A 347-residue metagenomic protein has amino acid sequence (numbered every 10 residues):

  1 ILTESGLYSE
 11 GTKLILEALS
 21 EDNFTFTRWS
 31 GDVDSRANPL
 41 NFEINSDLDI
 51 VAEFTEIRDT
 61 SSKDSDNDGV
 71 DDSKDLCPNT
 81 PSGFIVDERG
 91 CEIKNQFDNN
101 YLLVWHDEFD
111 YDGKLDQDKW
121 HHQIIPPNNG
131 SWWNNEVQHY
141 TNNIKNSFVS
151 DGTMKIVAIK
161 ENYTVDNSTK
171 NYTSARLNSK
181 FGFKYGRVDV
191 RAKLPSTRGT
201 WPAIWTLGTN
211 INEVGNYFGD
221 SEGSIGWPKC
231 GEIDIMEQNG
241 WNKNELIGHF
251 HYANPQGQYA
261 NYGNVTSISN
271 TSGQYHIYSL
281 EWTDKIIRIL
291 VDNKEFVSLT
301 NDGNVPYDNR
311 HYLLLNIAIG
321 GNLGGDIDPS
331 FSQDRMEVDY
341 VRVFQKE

Functional and structural regions predicted by a protein language model:
I1, L16, F26-W29, A52 (+3 more regions): Extracellular/surface recognition and adhesion modules
I1-L7: Conserved N-terminal submotifs of small, disulfide-stabilized extracellular modules
T3, S30-D32, L290-N293: Short strand-turn-strand beta-turns centered on an Asx-Gly dipeptide
Y8-I15, N45: Short coil/turn motif common to extracellular beta-sandwich-like domains
T12-P39: Surface-exposed interfaces of beta-sheet-rich extracellular modules
L40-D59: Conserved "repeat-terminator" motif of extracellular CCP/Sushi domains
I57-Q96: Extracellular calcium-associated, cysteine-rich motifs in secreted modular proteins
K94-E347: GH16 jelly-roll
